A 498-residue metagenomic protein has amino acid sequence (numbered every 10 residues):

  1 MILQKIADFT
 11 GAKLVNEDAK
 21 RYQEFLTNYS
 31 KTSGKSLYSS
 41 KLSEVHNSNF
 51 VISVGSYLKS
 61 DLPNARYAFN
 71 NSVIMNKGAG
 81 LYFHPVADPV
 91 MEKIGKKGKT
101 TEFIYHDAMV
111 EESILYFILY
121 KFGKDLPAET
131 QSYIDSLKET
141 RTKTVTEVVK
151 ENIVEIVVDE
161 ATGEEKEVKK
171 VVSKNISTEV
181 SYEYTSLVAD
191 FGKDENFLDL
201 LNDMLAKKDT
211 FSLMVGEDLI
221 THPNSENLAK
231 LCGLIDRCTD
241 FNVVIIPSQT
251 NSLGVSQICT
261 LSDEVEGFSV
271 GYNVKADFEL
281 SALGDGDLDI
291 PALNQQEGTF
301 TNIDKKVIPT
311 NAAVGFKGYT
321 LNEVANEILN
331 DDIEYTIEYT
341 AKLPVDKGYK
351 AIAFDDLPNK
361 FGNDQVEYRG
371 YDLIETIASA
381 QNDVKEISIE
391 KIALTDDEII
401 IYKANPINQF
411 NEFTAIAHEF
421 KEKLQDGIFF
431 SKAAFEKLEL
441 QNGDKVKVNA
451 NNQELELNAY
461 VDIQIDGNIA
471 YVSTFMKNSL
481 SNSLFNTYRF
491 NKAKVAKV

Functional and structural regions predicted by a protein language model:
M1, V51-G55, S212-T221: Short glycine-rich or small-residue beta-strand-to-loop segments that form or flank ligand, phosphate, metal/Fe-S
I2-L14, N28-K35, N47, N70-N71 (+3 more regions): N-linked glycosylation sequons
Q4, L14, S40-S53, K59-K96 (+3 more regions): A cross-kingdom feature strongest in bacterial/archaeal respiratory oxidoreductases
I6, K41-N49, F197-S212: Glycine-rich phosphate/diphosphate-binding loops that line cofactor/substrate pockets in enzymes
K13-D18, N242-I245: Conserved RecA-like helicase motor-core motifs
K20-E44: Glycine-rich oxoanion-binding loops at beta->alpha junctions
I74-K208: Long, well-ordered, tryptophan-enriched scaffold segments
S186-N196, D209-T210, E226, D236 (+2 more regions): Carbohydrate-binding surfaces of carbohydrate-active enzymes
